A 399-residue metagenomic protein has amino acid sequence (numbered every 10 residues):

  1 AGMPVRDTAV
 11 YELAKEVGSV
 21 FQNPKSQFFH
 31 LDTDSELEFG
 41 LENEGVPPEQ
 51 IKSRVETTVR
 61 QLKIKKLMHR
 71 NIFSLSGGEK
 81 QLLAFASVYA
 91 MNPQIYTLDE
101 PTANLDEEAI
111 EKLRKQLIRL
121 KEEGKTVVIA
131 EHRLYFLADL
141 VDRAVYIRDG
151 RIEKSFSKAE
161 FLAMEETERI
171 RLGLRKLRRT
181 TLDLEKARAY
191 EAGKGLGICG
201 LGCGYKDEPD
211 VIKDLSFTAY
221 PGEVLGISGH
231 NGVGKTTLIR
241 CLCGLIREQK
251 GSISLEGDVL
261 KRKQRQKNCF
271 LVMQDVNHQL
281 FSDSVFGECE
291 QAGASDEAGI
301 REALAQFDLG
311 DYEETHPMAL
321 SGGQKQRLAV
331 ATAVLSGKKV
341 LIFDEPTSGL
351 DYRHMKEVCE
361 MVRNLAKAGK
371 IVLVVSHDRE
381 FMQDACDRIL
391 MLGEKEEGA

Functional and structural regions predicted by a protein language model:
A1-E12, S252-R265: ABC ATPase NBD Q-loop/coupling interface
Q50-L67, E297-Y312: Conserved ABC ATPase "signature" region
N71-L75, E79, H316-L320, Q324: Conserved ABC ATPase signature
Y96-D99, L341-D344: Catalytic Walker B motif of ABC-type/P-loop ATPase nucleotide-binding domains
E131-H132, S376-H377: H-loop/switch region of ABC-family ATPase nucleotide-binding domains
S228-H230: The feature captures the beta-strand-to-loop junction immediately N-terminal to the Walker
C243: Helix-to-loop junction immediately C-terminal to a conserved catalytic motif
